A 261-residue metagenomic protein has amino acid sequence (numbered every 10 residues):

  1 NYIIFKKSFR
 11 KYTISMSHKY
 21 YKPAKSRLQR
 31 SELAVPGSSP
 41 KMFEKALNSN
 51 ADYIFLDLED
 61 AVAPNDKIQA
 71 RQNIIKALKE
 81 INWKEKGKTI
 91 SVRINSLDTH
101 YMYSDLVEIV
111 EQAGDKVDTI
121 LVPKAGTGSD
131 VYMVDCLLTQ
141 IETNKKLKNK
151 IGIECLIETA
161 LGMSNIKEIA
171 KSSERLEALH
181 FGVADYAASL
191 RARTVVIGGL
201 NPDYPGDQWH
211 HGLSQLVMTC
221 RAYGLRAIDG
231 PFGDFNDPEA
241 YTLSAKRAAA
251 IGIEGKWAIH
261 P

Functional and structural regions predicted by a protein language model:
Y2-I4: Extreme N-terminal basic, low-complexity initiation segments that serve as generic localization/processing leaders
F9-P261: Expand to "…catalyze enediolate/carbanion chemistry for C-C bond making/breaking, isomerization, decarboxylation
